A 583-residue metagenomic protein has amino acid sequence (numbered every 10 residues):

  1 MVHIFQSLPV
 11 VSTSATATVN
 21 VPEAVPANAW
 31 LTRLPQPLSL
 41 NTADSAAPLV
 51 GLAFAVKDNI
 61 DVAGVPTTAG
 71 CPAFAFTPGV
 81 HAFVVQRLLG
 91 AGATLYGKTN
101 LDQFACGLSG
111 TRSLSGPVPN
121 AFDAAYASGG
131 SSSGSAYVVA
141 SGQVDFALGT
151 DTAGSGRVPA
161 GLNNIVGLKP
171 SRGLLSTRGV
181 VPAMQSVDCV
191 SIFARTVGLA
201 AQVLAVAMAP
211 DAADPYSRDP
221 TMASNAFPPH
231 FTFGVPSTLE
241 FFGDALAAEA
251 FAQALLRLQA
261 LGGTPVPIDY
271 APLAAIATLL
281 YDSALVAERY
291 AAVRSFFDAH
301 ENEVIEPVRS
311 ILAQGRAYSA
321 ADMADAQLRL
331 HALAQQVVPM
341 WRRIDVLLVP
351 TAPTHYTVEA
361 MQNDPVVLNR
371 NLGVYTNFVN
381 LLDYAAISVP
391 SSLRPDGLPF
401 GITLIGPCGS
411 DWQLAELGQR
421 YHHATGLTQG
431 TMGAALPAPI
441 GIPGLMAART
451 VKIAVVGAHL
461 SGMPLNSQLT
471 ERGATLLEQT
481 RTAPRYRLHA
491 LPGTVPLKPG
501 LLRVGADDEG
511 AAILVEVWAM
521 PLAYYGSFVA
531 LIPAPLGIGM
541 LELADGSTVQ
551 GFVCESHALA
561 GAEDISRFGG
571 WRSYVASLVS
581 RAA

Functional and structural regions predicted by a protein language model:
M1-T77, A82, F104-G107, F251 (+2 more regions): Short, well-ordered alpha-helical
H3-Q6, G51, G90, A207 (+5 more regions): Glycine-rich, small-residue loops and helix-cap segments that act as flexible hinges at active-site edges
T32-R33, T68-A75, L465-T482: Short Gly/aromatic-enriched secondary-structure transition segments
L49-C71, H230, A284-A334, V338 (+1 more regions): Short helix-loop capping/hinge segments that flank enzyme active sites or metal/cofactor-binding pockets
G51-F54, I60-A63, R87, C189 (+3 more regions): Gly/Ser-rich, acidic/histidine-flanked active-site/gating loops
H81-A82, Q86-L204, N380-T403: Short glycine/serine-rich loop segments
K169-A252, P272, E416-Q419, H423-L445: A short helix-breaking turn/cap at a secondary-structure junction
A245-D269, V293-A299, M323-I344: Acyltransferase
